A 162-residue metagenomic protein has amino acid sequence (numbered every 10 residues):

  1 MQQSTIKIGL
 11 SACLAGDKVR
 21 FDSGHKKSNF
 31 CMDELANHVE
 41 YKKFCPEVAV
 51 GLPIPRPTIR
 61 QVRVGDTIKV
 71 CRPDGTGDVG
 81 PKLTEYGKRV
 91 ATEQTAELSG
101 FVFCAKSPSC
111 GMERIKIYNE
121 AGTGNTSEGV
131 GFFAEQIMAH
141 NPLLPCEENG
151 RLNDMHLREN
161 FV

Functional and structural regions predicted by a protein language model:
Q2-V39: N-terminal phosphate-binding or glycine-rich loops at protein starts, especially the Walker A/P-loop of NTPases
S11-A12, C45, F101-K106: Short beta-strand segments
L14, V48-V50, S107-S109, G150-N153: Active-site-proximal loop/turn and secondary-structure-junction residues that shape catalytic pockets, frequently
K18, L52-P53, S109-E113, M155-R158: Short catalytic/ligand-binding loop motif for oxyanion handling, primarily in non-cytosolic enzymes, centered on
M32-D33, V39-T67: Short, surface-exposed acidic-centric catalytic microdomains
T67-R89, N125-V162: Divalent-metal-activated hydrolytic enzyme cores
T76-K116: Long, hydrophobic/aromatic-enriched structural stretches that serve as scaffold segments
K106-I137: Short Gly/Thr/Asp-enriched flexible loops that form oxyanion-binding sites at enzyme active sites
